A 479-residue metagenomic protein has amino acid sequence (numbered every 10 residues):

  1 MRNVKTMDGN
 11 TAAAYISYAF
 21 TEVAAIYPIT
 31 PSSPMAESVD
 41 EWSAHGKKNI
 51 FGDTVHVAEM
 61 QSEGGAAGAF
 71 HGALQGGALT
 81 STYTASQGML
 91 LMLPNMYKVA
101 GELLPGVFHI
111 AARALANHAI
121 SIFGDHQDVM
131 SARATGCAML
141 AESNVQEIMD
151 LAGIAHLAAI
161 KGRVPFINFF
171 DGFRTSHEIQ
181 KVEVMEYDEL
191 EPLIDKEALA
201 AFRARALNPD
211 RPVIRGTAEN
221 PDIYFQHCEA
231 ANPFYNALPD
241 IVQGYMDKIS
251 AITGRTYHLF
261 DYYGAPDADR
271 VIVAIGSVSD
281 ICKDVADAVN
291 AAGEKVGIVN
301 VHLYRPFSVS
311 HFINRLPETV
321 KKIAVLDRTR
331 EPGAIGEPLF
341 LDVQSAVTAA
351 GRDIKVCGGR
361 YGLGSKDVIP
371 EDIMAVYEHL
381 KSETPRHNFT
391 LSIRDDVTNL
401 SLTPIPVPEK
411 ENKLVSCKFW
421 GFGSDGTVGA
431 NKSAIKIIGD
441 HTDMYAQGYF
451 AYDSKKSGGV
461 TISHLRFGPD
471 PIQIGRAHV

Functional and structural regions predicted by a protein language model:
M1-S131, G136, G153, F173 (+3 more regions): Thiamine diphosphate
V23-E59, I252, P266-D267, V271-H302 (+1 more regions): Anionic-ligand anchoring segments at beta-strand to alpha-helix junctions in alpha/beta enzyme folds, i.e., glycine
M35-D40, A69-G72, M92-M96, N117-F123 (+8 more regions): Short acidic, glycine/serine/threonine-rich loops at helix termini
F51-V55, F166-D261: Conformationally flexible catalytic loops at phosphate/diphosphate-handling active centers
I122-G172, K196, S345, A349-G362: Conserved thiamine diphosphate
D171-D210, N314-R352, C357: Terminal amphipathic helices with adjacent charged low-complexity linkers/tails
K322-K410: Peripheral docking tails and interdomain loops at the edges of cofactor- or intermediate-handling domains
A477-V479: Conserved small/polar residues in nucleotide/adenosyl-binding loops
